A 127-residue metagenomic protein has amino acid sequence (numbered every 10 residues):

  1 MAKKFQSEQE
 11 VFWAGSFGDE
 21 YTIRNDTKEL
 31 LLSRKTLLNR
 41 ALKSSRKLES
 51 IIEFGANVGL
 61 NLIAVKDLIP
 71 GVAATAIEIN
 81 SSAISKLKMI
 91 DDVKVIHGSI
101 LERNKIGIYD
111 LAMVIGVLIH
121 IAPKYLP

Functional and structural regions predicted by a protein language model:
M1-T22: N-terminal, positively charged/glycine-rich alpha-helical extensions of SAM-dependent methyltransferases
S16-K35: Conserved Class I S-adenosyl-L-methionine-dependent methyltransferase catalytic core
L30-L48: Conserved alpha-helix/loop element of class I SAM-dependent methyltransferases that forms part of the SAM/SAH-binding
K47-N57: Conserved class I S-adenosyl-L-methionine
V58-E102: Class I SAM-dependent methyltransferase SAM/SAH-binding core
M113: A conserved beta-strand element that flanks and buttresses the S-adenosyl-L-methionine
G116-H120: Short catalytic micro-motifs in class I SAM-dependent methyltransferases
I121-P127: A short, conserved alpha-helix within the catalytic core of class I
